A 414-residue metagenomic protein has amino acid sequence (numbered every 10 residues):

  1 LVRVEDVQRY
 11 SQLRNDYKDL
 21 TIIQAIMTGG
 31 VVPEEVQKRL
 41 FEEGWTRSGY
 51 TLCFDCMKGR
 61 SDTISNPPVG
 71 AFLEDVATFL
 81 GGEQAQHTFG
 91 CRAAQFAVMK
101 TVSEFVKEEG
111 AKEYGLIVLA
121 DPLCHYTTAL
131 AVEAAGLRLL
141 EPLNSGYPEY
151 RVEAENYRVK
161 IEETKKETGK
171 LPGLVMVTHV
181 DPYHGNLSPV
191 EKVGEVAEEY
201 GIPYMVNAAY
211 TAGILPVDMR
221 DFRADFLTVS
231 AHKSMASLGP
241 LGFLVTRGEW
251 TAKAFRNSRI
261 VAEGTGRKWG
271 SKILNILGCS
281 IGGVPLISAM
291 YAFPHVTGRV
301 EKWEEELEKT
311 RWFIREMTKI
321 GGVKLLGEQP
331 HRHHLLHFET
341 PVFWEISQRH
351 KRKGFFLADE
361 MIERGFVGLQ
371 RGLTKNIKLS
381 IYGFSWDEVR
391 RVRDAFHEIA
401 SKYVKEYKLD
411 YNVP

Functional and structural regions predicted by a protein language model:
Q8-L13, K272, E308-R311, R315-Y411: Conserved C-terminal alpha-helix-loop-beta "cap" of PLP-dependent enzymes that closes/shapes the active-site mouth
A25, G29, E35-F105: Conserved N-terminal alpha-helix of the aminotransferase class I/II PLP-enzyme fold
A85-R92, A120-L123, S230-H232: Active-site nucleophile and cofactor-binding loops and adjacent substrate-binding regions of central metabolic enzymes
R92-A94, H125, Y147-Y150, A209-I214: Short acidic loop-to-helix transition motifs that present clustered carboxylates
E104-Y126: Conserved PLP-anchoring active-site segment centered on the Schiff-base-forming lysine
Y150-G213: Active-site phosphate-binding strand-loop segment of PLP-dependent enzymes
D218-H232: Conserved active-site segment immediately N-terminal to the catalytic lysine that forms the internal aldimine
A231-L335: Active-site C-terminal subdomain of aminotransferase-like
